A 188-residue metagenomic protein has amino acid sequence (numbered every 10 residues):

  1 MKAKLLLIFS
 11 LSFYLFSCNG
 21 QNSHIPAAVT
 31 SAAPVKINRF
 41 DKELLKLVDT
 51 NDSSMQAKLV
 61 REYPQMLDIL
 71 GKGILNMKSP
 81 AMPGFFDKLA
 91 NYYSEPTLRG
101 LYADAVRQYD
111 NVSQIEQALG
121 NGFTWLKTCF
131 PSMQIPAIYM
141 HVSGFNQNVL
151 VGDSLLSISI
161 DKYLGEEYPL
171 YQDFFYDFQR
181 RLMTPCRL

Functional and structural regions predicted by a protein language model:
M1-L5: Positively charged n-region of N-terminal signal peptides that target proteins for export
Y14-S17: C-terminal motif of bacterial Sec signal peptides marking the signal peptidase cleavage site
N19-N91: N-terminal mature-domain "stem" immediately C-terminal to a signal peptide or N-terminal signal-anchor/transmembrane
K88-L188: Acidic/His-rich structured neighborhood in mature extracellular/periplasmic domains
